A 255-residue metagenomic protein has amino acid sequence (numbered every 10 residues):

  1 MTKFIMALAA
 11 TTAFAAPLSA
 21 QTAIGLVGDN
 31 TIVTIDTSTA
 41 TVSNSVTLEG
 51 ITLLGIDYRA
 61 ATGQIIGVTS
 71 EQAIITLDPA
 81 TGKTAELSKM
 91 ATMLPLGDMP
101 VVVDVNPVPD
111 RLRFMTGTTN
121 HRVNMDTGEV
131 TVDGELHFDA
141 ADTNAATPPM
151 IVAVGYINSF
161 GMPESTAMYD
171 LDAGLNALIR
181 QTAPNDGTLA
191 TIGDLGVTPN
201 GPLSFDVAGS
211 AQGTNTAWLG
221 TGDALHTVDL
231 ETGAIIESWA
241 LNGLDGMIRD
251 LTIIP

Functional and structural regions predicted by a protein language model:
M1-A20: Gram-negative bacterial Sec-dependent N-terminal signal peptides
A20-S38: An edge-strand/N-cap motif at the start of beta-rich repeat modules
T22-L26, G63-G67, R111-F114, H121 (+3 more regions): Conserved beta-propeller blade signature
D29-V33, G63, E71-I75, T118-N120 (+2 more regions): Loop/turn residues immediately N-terminal
D36-A40, D78-G82, N124-G128, T182-D186 (+1 more regions): Short loop/turn segments that connect beta-strands within beta-propeller blades
T41-L48, K83-L94, V132-N144, T188-V197 (+1 more regions): A short beta-strand motif characteristic of beta-propeller blades
G55-G63, M93-D110, A145-E164, P199-G213 (+1 more regions): Structural signature of eukaryotic scaffold interfaces centered on beta-propeller domains
L230-P255: Blade-level signature of beta-propeller repeat domains, shared across WD40, Kelch, NHL, RCC1 and BNR/Asp-box propellers
